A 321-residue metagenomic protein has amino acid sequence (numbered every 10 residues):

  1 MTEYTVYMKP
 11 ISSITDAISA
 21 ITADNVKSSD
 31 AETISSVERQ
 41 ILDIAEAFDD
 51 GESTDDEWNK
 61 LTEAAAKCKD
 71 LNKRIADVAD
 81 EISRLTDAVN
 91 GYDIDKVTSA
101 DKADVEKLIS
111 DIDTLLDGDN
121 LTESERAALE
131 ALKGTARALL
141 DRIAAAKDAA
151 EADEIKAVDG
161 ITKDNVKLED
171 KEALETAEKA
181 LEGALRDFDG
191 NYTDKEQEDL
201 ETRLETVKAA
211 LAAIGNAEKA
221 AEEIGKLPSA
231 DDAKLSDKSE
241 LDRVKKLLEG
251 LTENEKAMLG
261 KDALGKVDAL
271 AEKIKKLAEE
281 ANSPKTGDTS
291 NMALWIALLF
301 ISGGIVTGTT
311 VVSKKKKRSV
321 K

Functional and structural regions predicted by a protein language model:
M1-S283, V311: Beta-rich interaction/scaffold domains
A281-W295: Extracellular Ser/Thr-rich, low-complexity/disordered mucin-like segments
W295-S302: Single-pass type I membrane protein transmembrane segment
G303-K321: C-terminal membrane-anchoring or membrane-association module
